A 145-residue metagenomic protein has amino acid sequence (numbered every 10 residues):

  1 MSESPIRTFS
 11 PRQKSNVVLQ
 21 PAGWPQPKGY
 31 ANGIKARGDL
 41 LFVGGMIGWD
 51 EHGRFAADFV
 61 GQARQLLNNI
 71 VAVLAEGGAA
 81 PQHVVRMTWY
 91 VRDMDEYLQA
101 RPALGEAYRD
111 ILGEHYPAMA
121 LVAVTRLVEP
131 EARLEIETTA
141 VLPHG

Functional and structural regions predicted by a protein language model:
M1-N68, A72-V85, V91-G145: N-terminal presequence-like segments and the immediate start of the first folded domain
